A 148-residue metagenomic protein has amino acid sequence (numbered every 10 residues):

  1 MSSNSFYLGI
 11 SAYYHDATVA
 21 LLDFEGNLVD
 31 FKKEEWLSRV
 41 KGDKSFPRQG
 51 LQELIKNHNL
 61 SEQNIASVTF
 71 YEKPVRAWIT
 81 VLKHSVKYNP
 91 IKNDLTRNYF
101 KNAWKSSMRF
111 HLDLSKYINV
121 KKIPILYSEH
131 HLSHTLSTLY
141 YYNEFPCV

Functional and structural regions predicted by a protein language model:
M1-V148: Short acidic/glycine-rich loops and adjacent helix/strand connectors that line catalytic pockets where negatively
